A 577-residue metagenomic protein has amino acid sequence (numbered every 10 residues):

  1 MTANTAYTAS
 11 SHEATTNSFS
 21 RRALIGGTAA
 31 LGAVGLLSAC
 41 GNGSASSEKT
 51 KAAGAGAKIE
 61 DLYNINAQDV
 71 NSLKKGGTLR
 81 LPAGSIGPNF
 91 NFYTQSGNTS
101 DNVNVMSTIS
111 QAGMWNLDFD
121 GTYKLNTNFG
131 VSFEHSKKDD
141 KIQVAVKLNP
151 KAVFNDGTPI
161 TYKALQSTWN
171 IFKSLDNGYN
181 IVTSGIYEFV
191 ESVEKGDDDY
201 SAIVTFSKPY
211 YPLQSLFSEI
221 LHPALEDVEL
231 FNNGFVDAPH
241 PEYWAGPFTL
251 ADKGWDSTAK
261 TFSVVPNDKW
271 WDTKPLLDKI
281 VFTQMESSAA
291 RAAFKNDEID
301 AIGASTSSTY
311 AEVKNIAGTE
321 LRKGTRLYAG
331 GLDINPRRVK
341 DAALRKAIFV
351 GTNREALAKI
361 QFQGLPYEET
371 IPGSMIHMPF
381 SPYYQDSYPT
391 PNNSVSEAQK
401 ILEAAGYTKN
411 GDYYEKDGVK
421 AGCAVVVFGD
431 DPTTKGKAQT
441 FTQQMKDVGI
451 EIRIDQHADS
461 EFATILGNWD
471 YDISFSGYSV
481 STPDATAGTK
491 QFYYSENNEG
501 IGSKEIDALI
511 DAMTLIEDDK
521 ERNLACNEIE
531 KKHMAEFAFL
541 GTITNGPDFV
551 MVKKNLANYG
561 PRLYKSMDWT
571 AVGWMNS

Functional and structural regions predicted by a protein language model:
T2, T8-N17, A30-L31, L37 (+5 more regions): Detector for C-terminal structural segments
S20-I25: N-terminal export leaders
K74, I181-L230: Surface-exposed binding/hinge segments that line and control ligand-binding clefts or catalytic entry sites
L79-K137, N170, Y243: N-terminal lobe/hinge region of extracytoplasmic solute-binding protein
S100, T108, F119-D120, S218-P275 (+3 more regions): Gly/Pro-rich hinge or "lid" segments in bacterial periplasmic/extracellular proteins
S132-G178, I203, K340: Aromatic- and charge-enriched surface segment that lines or borders ligand/interaction sites
S263-V265, K340-Q443, E528, N576: Append "and occasionally in soluble cytosolic enzymes with long acidic Gly/Pro-rich linkers
P266-E312, E451, A458-D459: Ligand-site clamp/hinge motif
